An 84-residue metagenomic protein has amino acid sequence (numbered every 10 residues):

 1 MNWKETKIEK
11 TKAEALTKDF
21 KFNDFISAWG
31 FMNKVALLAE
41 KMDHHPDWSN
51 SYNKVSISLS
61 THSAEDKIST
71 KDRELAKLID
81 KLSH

Functional and structural regions predicted by a protein language model:
M1-A13: Short aromatic-glycine-(Arg/Gly/Cys) micro-motifs in beta-strand/loop hairpins
T6, K34-P46: Short arginine-rich
A15-N23: Short, well-ordered beta-strand elements within core beta-sheets of diverse protein domains
I26-M32: Short amphipathic alpha-helices within nucleic acid-binding modules
M32-V35, A76: Short amphipathic alpha-helical/adjacent loop interface patches that line ligand and macromolecule-binding sites
K41-S51, K77-H84: A short N-terminal helical cap/helix-turn-helix that marks the beginning of AMP-binding/adenylate-forming
N50-S58: Short proline/glycine- and acidic-rich turn/helix-capping motifs at secondary-structure junctions
I57-H84: C-terminal structural segments of small proteins and small subunits
